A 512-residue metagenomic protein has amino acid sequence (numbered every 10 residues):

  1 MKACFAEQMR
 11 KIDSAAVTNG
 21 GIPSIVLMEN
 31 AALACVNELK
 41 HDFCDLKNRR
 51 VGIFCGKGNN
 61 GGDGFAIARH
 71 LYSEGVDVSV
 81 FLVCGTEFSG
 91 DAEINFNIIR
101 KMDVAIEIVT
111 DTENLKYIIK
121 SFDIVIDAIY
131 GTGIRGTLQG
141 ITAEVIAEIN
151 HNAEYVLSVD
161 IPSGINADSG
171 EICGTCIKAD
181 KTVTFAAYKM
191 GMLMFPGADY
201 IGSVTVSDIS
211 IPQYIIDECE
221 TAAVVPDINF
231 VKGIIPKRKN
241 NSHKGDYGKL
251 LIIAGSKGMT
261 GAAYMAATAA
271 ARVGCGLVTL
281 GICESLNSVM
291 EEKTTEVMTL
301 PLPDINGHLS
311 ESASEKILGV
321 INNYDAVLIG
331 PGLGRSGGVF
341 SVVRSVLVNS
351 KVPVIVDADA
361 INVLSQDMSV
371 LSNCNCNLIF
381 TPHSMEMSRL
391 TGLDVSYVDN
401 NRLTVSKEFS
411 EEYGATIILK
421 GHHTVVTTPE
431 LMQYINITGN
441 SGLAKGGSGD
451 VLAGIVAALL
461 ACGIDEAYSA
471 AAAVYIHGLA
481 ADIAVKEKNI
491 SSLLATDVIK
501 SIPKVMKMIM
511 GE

Functional and structural regions predicted by a protein language model:
M1-V83, M192-P353, N362-I379, S384-E512: Small-residue (G/A/S/T)-rich helix-start motifs and N-terminal tracts that mark the onset
N37-I129, T137-V159, V342: Nucleotide and nucleotide-moiety/phosphate-recognizing core
F88-D91, I141, T175-K178, I282 (+1 more regions): Short acidic-hydrophobic sequence patches enriched in Asp/Glu that either
S89-I99, D168, N287-K293: N-terminal beta-loop-helix "entrance" segment that forms/cooperates in small-molecule cofactor or anionic ligand
D111-N114, I161-A167, M190, A360-L364: Short acidic loop-to-helix transition motifs that present clustered carboxylates
D123-I124, I129-T221: Internal gly/pro-rich beta-alpha loop/helix module that stabilizes soluble enzyme cofactors or their anionic handles
I126, Y130, S163, A360-N362 (+2 more regions): Short, glycine/acidic-enriched loop or turn micro-motifs at the edges of active sites
